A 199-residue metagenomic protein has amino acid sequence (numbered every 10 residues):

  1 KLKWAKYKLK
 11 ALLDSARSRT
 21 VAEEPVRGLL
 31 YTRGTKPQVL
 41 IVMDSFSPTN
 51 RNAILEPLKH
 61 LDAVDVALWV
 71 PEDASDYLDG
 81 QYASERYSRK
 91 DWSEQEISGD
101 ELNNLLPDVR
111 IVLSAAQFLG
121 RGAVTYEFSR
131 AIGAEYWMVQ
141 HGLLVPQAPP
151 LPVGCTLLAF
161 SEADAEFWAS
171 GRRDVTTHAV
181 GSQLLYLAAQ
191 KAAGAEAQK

Functional and structural regions predicted by a protein language model:
K1, L12-L185: Active-site and donor-binding regions of nucleotide-sugar-utilizing enzymes
L2-Y7: N-terminal leader/presequence regions that precede the main folded/catalytic core
A148-P149, L184-Q198: Acidic anion/phosphate-binding donor-loop and adjacent secondary structure in glycosyltransferase catalytic cores
